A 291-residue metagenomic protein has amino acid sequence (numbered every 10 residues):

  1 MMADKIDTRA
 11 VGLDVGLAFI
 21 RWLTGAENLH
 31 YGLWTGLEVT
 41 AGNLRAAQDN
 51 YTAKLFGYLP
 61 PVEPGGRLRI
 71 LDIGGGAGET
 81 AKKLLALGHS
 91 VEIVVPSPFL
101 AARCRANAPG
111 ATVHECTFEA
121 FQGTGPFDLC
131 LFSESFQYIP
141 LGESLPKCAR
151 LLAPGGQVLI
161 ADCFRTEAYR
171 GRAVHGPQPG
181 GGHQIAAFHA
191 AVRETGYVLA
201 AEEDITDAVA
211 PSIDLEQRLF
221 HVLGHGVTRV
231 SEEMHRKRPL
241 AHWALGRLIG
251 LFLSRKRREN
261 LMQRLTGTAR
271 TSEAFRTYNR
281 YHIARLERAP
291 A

Functional and structural regions predicted by a protein language model:
M1-G36: N-terminal, positively charged/glycine-rich alpha-helical extensions of SAM-dependent methyltransferases
R45-G66: Conserved alpha-helix/loop element of class I SAM-dependent methyltransferases that forms part of the SAM/SAH-binding
L71-A120: Class I SAM-dependent methyltransferase SAM/SAH-binding core
A120-C130: A short acidic, Gly/Pro-enriched loop at the edge of an enzyme's catalytic core that lines a small-molecule cofactor
L129-G142: A short SAM/SAH-binding and catalytic strip from SAM-dependent methyltransferases
G142-Q157: A short glycine-rich, Lys/Arg-flanked "PGG" loop and its adjoining helix->strand segment in the class I
A173-R276: Substrate-binding/catalytic lobe of Class I Rossmann-like enzymes that use SAM or dcSAM, i.e., the mid-to-C-terminal
